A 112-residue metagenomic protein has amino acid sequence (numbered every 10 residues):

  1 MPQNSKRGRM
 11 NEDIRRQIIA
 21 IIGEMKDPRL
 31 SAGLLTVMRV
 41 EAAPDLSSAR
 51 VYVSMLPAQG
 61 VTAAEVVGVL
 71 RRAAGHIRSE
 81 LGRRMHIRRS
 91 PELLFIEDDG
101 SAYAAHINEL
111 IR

Functional and structural regions predicted by a protein language model:
M1-S48, S54-R112: Charge-rich, low-complexity N-terminal segments
